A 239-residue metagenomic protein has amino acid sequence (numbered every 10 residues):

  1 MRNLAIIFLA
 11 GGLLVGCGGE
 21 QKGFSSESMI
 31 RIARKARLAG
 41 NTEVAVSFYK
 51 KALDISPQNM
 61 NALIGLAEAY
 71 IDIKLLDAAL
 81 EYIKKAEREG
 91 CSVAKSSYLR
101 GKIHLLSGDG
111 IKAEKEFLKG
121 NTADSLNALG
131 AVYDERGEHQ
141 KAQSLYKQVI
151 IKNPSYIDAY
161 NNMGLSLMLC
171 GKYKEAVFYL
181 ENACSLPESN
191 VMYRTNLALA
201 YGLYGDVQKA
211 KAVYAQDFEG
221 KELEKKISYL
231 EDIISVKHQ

Functional and structural regions predicted by a protein language model:
L9, G16-N61, D72, Q239: N-terminal leader/linker segments that initiate helical-solenoid repeat arrays
G23-S26, P187, V191, T195-Q239: Terminal, low-structured helical/coil segments at or just beyond the last alpha-helical repeat
A39-S47, I73-K85, H104-N121, R136-Q148 (+2 more regions): Structural signature of tandem alpha-helical TPR/SEL1-like repeats, specifically the intra-repeat loop/turn
